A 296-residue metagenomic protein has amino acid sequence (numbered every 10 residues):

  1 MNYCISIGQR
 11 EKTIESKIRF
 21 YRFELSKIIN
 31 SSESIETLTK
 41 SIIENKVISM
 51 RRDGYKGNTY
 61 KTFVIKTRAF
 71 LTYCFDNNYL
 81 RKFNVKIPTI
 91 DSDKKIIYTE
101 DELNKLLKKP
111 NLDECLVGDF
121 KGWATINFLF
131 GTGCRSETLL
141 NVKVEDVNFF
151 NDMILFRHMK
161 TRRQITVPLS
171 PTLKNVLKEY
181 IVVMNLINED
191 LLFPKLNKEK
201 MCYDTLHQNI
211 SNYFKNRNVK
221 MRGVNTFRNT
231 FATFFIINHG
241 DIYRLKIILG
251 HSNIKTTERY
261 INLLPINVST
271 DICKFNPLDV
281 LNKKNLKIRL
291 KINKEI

Functional and structural regions predicted by a protein language model:
M1-K94, L112-D113: N-terminal core-binding DNA-recognition domain of tyrosine recombinases/integrases
L80, D91-K108, T161-P171, L186-D190: DNA breakage-rejoining catalytic core of tyrosine-based enzymes
I97, H158, L249, I254-K274: Catalytic-site neighborhood detector that most strongly recognizes the C-terminal catalytic loop/helix of tyrosine
K105-S136: Basic, Lys/Arg- and aromatic-enriched nucleic-acid-binding interface segment
L112-L116, V167, L186, H207-I247: Short, basic (Lys/Arg/His-rich) helix/loop patches that form interaction surfaces in the mid-to-C-terminal regions
T132, N141-N175: Conserved tyrosine-mediated DNA breakage-rejoining catalytic core shared by Y-recombinases
S170-V219: Active-site/catalytic core of tyrosine-dependent DNA strand-transfer enzymes
F275-I296: C-terminal secondary-structure termini that scaffold catalytic or DNA-interacting sites
